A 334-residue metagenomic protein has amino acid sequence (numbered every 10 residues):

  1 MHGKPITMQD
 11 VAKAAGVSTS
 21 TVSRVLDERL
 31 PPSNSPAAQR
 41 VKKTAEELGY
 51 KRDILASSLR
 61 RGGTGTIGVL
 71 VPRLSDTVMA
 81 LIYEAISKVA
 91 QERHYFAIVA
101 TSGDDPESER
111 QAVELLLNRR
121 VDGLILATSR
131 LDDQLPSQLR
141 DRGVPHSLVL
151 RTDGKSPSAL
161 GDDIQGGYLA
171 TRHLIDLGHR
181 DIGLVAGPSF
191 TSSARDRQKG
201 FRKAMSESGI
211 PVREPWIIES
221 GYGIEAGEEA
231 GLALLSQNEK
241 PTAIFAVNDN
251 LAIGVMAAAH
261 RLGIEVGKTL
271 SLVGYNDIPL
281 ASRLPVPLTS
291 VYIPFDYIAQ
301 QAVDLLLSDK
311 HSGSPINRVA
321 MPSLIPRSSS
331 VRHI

Functional and structural regions predicted by a protein language model:
M1-T64, I334: N-terminal helix-turn-helix DNA-binding module of bacterial transcription factors
M1-T7, G62-R172, D176, S236: Alpha-helical recognition/docking segments in bacterial nutrient-uptake and carbohydrate-utilization systems
A14, T19-R24, L59-L74, H173 (+1 more regions): Short beta-strand segments enriched in small/hydrophobic residues
L48, N118-R120, L177-G178, L234-K240 (+1 more regions): Glycine-rich phosphate-binding loop signature in dinucleotide/nucleotide-binding domains
P72-L81, V99-S108, D133-Q134, A159-L169 (+5 more regions): Hinge/beta->alpha junction and helix N-cap segments in small-molecule ligand-binding domains
R180-D181, V212-W216, E265-S271: Short acidic capping loops at alpha-helix termini that bridge into adjacent secondary structure
L232-I334: Flexible loop/turn connectors
